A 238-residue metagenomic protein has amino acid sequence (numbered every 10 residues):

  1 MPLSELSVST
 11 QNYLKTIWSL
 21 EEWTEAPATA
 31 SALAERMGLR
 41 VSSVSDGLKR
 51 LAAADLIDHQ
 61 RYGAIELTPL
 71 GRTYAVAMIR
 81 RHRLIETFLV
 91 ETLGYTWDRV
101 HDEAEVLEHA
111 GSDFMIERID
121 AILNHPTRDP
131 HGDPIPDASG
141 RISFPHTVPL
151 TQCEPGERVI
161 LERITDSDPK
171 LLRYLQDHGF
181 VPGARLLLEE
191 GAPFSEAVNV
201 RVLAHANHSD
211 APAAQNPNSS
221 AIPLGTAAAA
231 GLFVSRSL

Functional and structural regions predicted by a protein language model:
S4-L39: N-terminal helix-turn-helix DNA-binding core of bacterial DNA-binding proteins
S42, D98: Key DNA-contact positions within bacterial/archaeal DNA-binding proteins
L48-K49: Short, hydrophobic-biased segments on the C-terminal half of alpha helices that form "recognition helices"
A52-Q60: A short, conserved structural fragment
I57-D58, E66, P182: Short beta-strand(s) of the beta-wing in winged-helix/HTH DNA-binding folds
G63-H82: Basic, amphipathic "hinge/linker" alpha-helix immediately C-terminal to the N-terminal HTH DNA-binding motif
E108-A227: Mid-protein regulatory/catalytic core that forms ligand/cofactor-binding pockets and protein-protein interaction
